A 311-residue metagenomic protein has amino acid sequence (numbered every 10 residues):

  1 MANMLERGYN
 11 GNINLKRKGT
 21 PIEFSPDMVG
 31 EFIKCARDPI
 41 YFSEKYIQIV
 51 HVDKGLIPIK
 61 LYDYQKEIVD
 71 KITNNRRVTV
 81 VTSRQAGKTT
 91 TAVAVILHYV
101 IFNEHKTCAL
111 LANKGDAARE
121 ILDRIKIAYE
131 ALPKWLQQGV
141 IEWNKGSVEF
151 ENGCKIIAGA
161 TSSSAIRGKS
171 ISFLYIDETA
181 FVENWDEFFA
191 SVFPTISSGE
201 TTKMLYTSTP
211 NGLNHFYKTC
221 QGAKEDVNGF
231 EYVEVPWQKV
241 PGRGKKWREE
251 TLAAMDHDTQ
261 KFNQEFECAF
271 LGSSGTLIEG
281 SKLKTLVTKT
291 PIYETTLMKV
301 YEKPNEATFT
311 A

Functional and structural regions predicted by a protein language model:
M1-R77, Y301-K303: Pre-P-loop entry segment of helicase/translocase ATPase cores
N75-I96: Walker A/P-loop
A86-G87, A118, I166, F181-W185 (+1 more regions): Catalytic P-loop NTPase motifs of RecA-like helicase/translocase cores
K106-I127: Conserved Walker A/P-loop ATP-binding site and its immediately adjacent core in helicase/helicase-like ATPase domains
E120-S172: Inter-Walker segment of RecA-like/P-loop motor cores
I127, A131, F173, F181-H257: ASCE P-loop NTPase helicase motor core
V240-A311: ATPase catalytic-site recognition across NTP-hydrolyzing enzymes
